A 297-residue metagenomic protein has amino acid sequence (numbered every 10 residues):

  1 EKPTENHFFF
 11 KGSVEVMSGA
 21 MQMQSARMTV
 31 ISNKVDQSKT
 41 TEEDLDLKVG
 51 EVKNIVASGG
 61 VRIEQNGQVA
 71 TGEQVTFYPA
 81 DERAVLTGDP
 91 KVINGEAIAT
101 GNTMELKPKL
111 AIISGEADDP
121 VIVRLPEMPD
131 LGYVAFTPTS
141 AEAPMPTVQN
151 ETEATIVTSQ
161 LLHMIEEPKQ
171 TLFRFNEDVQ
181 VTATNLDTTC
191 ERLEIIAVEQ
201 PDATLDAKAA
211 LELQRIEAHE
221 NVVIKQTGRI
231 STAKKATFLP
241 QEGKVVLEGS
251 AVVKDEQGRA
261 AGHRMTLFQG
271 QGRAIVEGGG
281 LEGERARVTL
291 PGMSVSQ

Functional and structural regions predicted by a protein language model:
E1-Q297: Mature-chain termini and adjacent capping regions
